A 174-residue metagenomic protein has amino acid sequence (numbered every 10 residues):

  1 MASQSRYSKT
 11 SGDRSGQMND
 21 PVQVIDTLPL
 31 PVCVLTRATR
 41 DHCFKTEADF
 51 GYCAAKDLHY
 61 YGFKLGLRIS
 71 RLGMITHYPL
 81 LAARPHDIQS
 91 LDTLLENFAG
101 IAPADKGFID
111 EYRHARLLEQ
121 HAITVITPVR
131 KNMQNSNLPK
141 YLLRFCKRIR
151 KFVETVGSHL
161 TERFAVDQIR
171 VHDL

Functional and structural regions predicted by a protein language model:
M1-L174: Short alpha-helical elements
